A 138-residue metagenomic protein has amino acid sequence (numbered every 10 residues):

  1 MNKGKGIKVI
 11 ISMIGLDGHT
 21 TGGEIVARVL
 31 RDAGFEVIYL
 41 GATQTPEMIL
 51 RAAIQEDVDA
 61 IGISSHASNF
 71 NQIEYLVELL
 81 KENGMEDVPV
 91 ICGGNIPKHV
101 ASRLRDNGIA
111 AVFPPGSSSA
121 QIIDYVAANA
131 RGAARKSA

Functional and structural regions predicted by a protein language model:
M1-L40, R51, R131-A133: ATP-dependent carboxylate/acyl-activation modules
K3-K8, K81, K98, K136: Context-gated lysine
G23-Q121: Cofactor-cradling patches in redox/metallo enzymes
S119-A138: A charged, well-structured terminal subsegment
